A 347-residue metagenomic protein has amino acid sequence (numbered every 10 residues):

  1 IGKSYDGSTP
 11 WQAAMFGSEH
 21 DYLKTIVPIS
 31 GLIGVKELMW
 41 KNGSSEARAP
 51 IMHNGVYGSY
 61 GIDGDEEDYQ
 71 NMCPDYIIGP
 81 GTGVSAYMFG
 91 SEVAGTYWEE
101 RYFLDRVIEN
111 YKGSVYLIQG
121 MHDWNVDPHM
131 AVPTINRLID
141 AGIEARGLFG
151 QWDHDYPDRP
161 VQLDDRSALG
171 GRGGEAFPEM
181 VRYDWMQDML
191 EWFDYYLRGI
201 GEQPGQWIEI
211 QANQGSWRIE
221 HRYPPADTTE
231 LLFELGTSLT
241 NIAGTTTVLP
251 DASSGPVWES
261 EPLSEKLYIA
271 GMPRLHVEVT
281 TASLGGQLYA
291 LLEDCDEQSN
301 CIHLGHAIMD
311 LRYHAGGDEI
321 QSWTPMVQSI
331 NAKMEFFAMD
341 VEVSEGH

Functional and structural regions predicted by a protein language model:
K3-Q12, N125: Glycine-rich nucleophile elbow surrounding the catalytic serine of serine-hydrolase chemistry
Q12-N110, I200, P204: Accessory cap/linker subdomain of secreted extracellular hydrolases
Y111, L117-Q119, D123: Short beta-strand/loop motif that positions the catalytic acidic residue of the alpha/beta-hydrolase fold
W124-V132: Conserved alpha/beta-hydrolase "acid-adjacent" motif
L138-S167: Catalytic histidine neighborhood in serine/cysteine hydrolases with alpha/beta-hydrolase-type architecture
G170-P204: Catalytic active-site module of serine/aspartate enzymes centered on a nucleophile-bearing elbow/loop
D188, Y195-S253: Secreted, periplasmic, or luminal enzymes acting at the cell surface/secretory milieu
E234-H347: Intrinsically disordered, low-complexity Ser/Thr/Gly-rich stretches
